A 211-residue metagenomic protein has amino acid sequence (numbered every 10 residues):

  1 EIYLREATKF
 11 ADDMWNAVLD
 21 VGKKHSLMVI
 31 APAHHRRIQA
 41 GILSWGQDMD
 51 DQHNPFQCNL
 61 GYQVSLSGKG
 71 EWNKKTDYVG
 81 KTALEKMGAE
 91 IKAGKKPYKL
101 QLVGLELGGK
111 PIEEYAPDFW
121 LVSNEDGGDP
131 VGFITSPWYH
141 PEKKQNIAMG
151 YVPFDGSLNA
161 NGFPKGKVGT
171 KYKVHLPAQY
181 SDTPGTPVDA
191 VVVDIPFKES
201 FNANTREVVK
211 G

Functional and structural regions predicted by a protein language model:
E1-G211: Conserved, structured C-terminal
